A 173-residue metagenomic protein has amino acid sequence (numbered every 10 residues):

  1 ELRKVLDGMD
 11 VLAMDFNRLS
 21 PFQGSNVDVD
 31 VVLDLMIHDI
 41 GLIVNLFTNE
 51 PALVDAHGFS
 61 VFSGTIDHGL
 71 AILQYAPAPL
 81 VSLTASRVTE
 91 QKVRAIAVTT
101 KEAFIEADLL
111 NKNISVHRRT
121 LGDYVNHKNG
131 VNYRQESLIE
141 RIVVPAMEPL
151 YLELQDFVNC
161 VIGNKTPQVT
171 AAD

Functional and structural regions predicted by a protein language model:
E1, R119-T120, S137-L138, I142: A structural signal for the main folded, soluble domain(s) of proteins
E1-S63: Predominantly a Rossmann-like dinucleotide-binding segment in NAD(P)-dependent oxidoreductases
L12-A13, E106-A107, N111-Y133: Mobile, glycine-enriched helix-loop/loop "lid" segments at the mouths of ligand-binding/catalytic clefts that gate
N17-F22, G130-S137: The feature captures the short pre-catalytic strand/loop hairpin that immediately precedes and shapes the active-site
V27-L33, I139-E148: A short glycine-threonine-serine/GTX helix/turn-capping micro-motif
D34, Y151, Q168: Short aromatic/basic micro-patch
I40-N113, H117, V144-K165: Contiguous beta-strand/loop segments that form the cofactor/metal-binding neighborhood of enzyme cores
V169-D173: All-alpha amphipathic helical-bundle segments outside canonical DNA-binding/catalytic cores that form hydrophobic
